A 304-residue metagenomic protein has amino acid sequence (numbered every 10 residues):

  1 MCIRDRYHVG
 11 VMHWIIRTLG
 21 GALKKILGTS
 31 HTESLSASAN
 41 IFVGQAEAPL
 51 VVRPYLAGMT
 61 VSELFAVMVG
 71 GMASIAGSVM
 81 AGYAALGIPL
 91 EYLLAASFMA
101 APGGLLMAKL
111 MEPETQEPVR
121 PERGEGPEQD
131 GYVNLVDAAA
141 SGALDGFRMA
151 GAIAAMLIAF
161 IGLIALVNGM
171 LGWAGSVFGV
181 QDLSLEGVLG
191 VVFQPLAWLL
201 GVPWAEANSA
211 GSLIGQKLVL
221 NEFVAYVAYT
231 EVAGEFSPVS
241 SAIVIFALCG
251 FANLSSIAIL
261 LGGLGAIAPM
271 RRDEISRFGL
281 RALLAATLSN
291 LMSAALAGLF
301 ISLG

Functional and structural regions predicted by a protein language model:
M1-I3: Short, small-residue-biased leader/transition segments that mark boundaries at the very start of proteins
W14-G28, S36-N40, P54, D137-R148 (+2 more regions): Short amphipathic alpha-helical coupling elements at transmembrane boundaries
R17-V51, P118-A138, L183-L189, L213 (+1 more regions): Juxtamembrane inter-helical linkers in multi-pass membrane proteins
I26-A84, A210-L296: Alpha-helical membrane segments and immediately flanking helix-loop junctions that form or couple to the substrate/ion
Y92-M107, A242-G250: Alpha-helical transmembrane segments
F98-M149: Long, contiguous bundles of hydrophobic transmembrane helices that form the permeation core of multi-pass
L144-A233: Transmembrane helical segments that form the transport core of multi-pass membrane transport proteins
L296-G304: Juxtamembrane boundary at the C-terminal end of a transmembrane helix
